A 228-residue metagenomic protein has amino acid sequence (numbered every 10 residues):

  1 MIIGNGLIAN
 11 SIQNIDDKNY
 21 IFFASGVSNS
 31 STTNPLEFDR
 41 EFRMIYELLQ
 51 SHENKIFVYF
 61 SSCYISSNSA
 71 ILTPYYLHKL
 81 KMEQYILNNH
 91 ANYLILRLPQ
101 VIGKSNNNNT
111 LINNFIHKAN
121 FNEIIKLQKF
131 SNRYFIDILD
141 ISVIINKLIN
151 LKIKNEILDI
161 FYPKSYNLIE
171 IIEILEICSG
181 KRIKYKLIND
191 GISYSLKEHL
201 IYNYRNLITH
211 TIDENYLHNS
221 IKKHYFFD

Functional and structural regions predicted by a protein language model:
M1-K18: Canonical Rossmann dinucleotide-binding motif of NAD(H)/NADP(H)-dependent dehydrogenases/reductases, specifically
Q13-N54, S62-A70: NAD(P)H-binding glycine-rich loop region in Rossmannoid oxidoreductase-like domains and their noncatalytic homologs
L36-D39, L72-E83, N109, Y134-F135 (+1 more regions): Short-chain dehydrogenase/reductase
Y59-S69, P74, V101-N108: Conserved catalytic-site region of short-chain dehydrogenase/reductase
I71-P99: Active-site Tyr-X1-5-Lys
N88-I95, P99-R133, I138-D140: NAD(P)-dependent short-chain dehydrogenase/reductase
L151-K197, F226-F227: Mid/C-terminal beta-alpha module of Rossmann-like enzyme folds, strongest in SDR-family dehydrogenases/epimerases
L207-D228: Amphipathic terminal alpha-helices
